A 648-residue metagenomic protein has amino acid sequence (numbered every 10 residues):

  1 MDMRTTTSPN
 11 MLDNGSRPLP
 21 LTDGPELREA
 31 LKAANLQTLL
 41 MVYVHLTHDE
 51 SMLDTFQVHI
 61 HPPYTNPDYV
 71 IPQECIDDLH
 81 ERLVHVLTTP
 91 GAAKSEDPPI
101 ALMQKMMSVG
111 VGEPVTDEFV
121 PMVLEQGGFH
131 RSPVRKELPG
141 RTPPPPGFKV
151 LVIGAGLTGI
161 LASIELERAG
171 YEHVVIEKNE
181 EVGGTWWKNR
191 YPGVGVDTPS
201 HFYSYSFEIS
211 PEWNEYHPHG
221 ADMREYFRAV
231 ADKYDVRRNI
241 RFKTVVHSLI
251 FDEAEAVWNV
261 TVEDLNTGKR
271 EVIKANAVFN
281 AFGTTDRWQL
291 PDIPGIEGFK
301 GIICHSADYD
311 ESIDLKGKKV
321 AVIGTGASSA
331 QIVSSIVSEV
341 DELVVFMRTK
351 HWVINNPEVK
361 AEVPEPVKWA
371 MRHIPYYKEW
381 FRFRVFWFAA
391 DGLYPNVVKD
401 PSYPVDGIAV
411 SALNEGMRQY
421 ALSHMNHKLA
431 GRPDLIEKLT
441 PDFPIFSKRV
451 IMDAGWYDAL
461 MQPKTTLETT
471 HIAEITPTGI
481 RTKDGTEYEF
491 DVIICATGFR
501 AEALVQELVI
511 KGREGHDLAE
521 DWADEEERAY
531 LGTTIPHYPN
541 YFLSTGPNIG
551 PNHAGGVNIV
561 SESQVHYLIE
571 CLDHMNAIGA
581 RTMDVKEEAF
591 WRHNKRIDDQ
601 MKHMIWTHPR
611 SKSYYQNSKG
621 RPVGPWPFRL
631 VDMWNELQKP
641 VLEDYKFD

Functional and structural regions predicted by a protein language model:
D2-F148, Q289-A307: Extreme N-terminal leader/targeting segments of oxidoreductases
R4-A34, Y43, N66-V70, V111 (+3 more regions): C-terminal, flexible cofactor-proximal segment of oxidoreductases
D68-Q126, E215-T285, A421: Feature captures the FAD/FMN-dependent oxidoreductase FAD-binding
G140-G147, V152-R168, E172-V182, W187-N189 (+8 more regions): Rossmann-like dinucleotide-binding core of oxidoreductases
W187-Y234, H247-T261, N276-N280, T285-I313 (+2 more regions): Catalytic cores of eukaryotic secretory-pathway lumenal/extracellular enzymes that build and remodel glycoconjugates
P211-A229, R241, I323, A409-M417 (+1 more regions): Short beta-strand to alpha-helix junction loop
F242-V257, S312, T465-K483: A conserved short coil-to-beta-strand element within the FAD-binding core of flavoproteins
P395-T478, D484-V509, W591-D648: C-terminal catalytic lobe of FAD-dependent flavoproteins
